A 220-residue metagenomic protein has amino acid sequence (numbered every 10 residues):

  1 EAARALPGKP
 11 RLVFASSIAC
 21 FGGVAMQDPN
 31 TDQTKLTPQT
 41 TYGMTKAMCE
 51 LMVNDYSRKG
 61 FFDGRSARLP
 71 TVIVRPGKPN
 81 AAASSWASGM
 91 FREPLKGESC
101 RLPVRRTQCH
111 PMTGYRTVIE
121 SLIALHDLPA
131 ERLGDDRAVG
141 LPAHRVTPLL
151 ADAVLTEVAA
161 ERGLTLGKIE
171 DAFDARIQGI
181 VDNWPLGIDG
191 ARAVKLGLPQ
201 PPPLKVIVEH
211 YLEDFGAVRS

Functional and structural regions predicted by a protein language model:
E1-Q39: Conserved Rossmann-fold NAD(P)-dependent oxidoreductase catalytic core, especially the SDR/UDP-sugar
R11-C20, R65-T71, P111, G140: Structural signature of the Rossmann-like NAD(P)-dependent dehydrogenase/reductase core
G23-M26, T37-R65, P70, P94-K96: Active-site Tyr-X1-5-Lys
D28, T34, Q39-A47, N80-S88 (+1 more regions): Short-chain dehydrogenase/reductase
A47, G60, V74-S88, Y115 (+1 more regions): Glycine/proline-rich active-site loop of Rossmann-fold NAD(P)-dependent oxidoreductases
L69-N80, G89-T113: A conserved pocket-lining segment of Rossmann-fold NAD(P)-dependent short-chain dehydrogenase/reductase
P94, T117-S121, L125-Q178, V218-R219: Mid/C-terminal beta-alpha module of Rossmann-like enzyme folds, strongest in SDR-family dehydrogenases/epimerases
F173, N183-K195, P202-S220: Amphipathic terminal alpha-helices
